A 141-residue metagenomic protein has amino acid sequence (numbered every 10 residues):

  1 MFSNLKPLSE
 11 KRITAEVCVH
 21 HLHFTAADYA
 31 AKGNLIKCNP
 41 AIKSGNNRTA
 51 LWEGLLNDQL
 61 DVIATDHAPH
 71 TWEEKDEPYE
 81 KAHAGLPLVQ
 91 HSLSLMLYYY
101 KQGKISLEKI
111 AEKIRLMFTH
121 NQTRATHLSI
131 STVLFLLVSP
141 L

Functional and structural regions predicted by a protein language model:
M1-I63: Histidine/acidic residue-rich metal-binding segments in metalloenzymes
L35, V62, P69-P140: His/Asp/Glu-enriched, well-ordered alpha-helical/loop segment that forms or immediately abuts the divalent-metal
